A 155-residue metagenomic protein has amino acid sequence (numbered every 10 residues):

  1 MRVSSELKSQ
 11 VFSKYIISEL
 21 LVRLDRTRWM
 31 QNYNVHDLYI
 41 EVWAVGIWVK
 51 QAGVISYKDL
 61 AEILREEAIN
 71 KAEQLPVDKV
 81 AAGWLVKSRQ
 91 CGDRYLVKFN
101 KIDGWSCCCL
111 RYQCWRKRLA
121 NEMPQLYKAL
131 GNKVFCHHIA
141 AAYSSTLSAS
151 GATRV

Functional and structural regions predicted by a protein language model:
M1-V155: Long, low-complexity, compositionally biased intrinsically disordered regions
